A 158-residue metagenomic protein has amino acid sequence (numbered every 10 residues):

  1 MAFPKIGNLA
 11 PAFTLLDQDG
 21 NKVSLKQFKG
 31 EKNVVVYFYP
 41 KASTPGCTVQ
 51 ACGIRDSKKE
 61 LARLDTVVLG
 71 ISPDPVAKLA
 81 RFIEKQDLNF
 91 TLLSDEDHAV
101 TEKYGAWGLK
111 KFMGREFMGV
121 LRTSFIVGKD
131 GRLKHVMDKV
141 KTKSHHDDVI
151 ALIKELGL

Functional and structural regions predicted by a protein language model:
M1-L158: Chalcogenol-based redox active-site neighborhoods
